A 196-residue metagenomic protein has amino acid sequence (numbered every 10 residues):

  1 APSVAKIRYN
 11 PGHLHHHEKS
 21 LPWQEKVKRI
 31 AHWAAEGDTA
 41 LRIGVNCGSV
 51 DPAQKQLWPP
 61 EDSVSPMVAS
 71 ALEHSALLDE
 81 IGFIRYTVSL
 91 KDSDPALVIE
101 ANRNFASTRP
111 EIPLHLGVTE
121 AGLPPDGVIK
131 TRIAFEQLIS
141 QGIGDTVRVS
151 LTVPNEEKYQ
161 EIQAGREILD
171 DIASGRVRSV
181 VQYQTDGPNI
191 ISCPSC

Functional and structural regions predicted by a protein language model:
A1: Active-site cofactor/substrate anionic-group-binding motifs, chiefly glycine- and Lys/Arg-rich phosphate-binding loops
V4-K26, A53-S65: Glycine-rich tight-turn/loop motif centered on a GG-T
A5-G12, A40-C47, L114-L116: Non-cysteine beta-strand/loop elements that form the S-adenosyl-L-methionine
W23-A40: Short amphipathic alpha-helices and their capping/turn segments at secondary-structure boundaries
A31, N46, K55-C196: Catalytic alpha/beta core domains of metabolic enzymes, predominantly
S49-D51: Feature marks short, surface-exposed loop/turn motifs that line or immediately flank catalytic pockets and channel
